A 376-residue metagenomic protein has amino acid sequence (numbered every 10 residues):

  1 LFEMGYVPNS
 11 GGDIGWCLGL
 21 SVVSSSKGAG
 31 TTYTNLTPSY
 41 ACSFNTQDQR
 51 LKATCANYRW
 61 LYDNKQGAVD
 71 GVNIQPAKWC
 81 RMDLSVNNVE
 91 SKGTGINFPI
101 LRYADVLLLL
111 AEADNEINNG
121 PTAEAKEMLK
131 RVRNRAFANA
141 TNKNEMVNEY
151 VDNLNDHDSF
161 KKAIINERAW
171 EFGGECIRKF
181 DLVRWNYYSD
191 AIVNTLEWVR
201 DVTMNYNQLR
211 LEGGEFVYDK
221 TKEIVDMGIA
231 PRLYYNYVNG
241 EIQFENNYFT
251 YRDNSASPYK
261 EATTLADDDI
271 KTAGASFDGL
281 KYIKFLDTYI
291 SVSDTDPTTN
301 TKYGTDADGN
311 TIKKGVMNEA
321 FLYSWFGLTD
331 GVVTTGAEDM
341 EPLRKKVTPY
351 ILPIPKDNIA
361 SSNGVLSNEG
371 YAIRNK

Functional and structural regions predicted by a protein language model:
L1-G12, Q49-K376: Acidic/polar-rich alpha-helix caps and helix-coil junctions
L1-R59: Hydrophobic-face positions in mid-chain alpha helices that act as interaction patches
